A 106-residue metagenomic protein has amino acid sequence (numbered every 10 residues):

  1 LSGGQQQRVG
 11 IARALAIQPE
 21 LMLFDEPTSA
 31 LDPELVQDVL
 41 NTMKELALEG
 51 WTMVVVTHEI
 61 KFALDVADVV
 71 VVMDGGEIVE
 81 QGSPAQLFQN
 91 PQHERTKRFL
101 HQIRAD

Functional and structural regions predicted by a protein language model:
Q18: Conserved catalytic motifs of ABC-family nucleotide-binding domains
M22-D25: Catalytic Walker B motif of ABC-type/P-loop ATPase nucleotide-binding domains
Q37-E49: Helical segment within the ABC ATPase nucleotide-binding domain
T57-H58: H-loop/switch region of ABC-family ATPase nucleotide-binding domains
A63-D65: A short, surface-exposed alpha-helical micro-motif characterized by mixed small hydrophobic and charged/polar residues
Q81-G82: ABC ATPase "signature
